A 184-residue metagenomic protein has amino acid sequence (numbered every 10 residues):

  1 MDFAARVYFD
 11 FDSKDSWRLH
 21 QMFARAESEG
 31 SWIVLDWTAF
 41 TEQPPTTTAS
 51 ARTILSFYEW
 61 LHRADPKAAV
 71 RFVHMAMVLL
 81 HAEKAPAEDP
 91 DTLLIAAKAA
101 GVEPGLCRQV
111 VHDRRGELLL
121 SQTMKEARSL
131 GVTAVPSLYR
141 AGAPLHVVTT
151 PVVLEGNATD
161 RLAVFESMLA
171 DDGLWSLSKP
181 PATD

Functional and structural regions predicted by a protein language model:
F3-F11, D15-D91, V164-M168, D172-D184: Structural alpha/beta surface segment adjacent to cysteine/selenocysteine redox centers across thiol/disulfide enzymes
A5, H20-E27, A87-D184: C-terminal cap of thioredoxin/glutaredoxin-like
